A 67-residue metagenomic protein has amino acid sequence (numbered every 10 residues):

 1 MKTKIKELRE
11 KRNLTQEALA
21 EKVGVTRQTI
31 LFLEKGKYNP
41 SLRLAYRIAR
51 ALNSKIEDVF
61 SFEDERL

Functional and structural regions predicted by a protein language model:
K4-A18: Short basic helix-loop element that most often maps to the first helix and adjoining turn of HTH DNA-binding modules
E10, E21, R50: Alpha-helical residues within the helix-turn-helix
L14-T29: Short alpha-helical DNA-recognition segment
R27-F32, R43, S61: Base-recognition residues in the alpha-helical recognition helix of bacterial helix-turn-helix
K37-R47, R66: Short, basic-rich loop-to-helix N-cap that marks the start of a DNA-contacting helix
A45-A49, V59-F60: Hydrophobic micro-packing sites on short alpha-helices
S61-L67: Short, charged recognition helix plus adjacent turn of helix-turn-helix-like nucleic-acid-binding domains
